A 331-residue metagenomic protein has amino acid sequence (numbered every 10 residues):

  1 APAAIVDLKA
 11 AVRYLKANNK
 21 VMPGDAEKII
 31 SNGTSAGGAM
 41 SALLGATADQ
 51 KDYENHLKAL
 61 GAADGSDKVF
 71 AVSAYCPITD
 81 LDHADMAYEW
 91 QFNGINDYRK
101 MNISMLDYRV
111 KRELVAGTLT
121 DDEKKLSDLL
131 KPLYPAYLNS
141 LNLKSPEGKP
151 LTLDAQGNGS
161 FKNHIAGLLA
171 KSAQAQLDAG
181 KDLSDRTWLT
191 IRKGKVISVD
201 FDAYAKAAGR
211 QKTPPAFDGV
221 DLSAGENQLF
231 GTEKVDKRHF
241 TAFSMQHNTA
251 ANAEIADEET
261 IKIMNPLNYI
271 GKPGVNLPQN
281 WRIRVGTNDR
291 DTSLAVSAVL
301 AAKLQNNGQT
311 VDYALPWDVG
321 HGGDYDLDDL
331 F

Functional and structural regions predicted by a protein language model:
A1-I5, D67-F70, I78-T79, V220-E233 (+2 more regions): Active-site machinery of serine-nucleophile hydrolases
A1-V6, G45-T47, V319-G320: Cap/lid segment of the alpha/beta-hydrolase catalytic domain
P2-V21, D326: Alpha/beta-hydrolase active-site loop
A17-I95, I261: Primarily recognizes the serine-hydrolase "nucleophile elbow" in alpha/beta-hydrolase and SGNH/GDSL folds
S66-F70, N276-W281: Short, proline-enriched alpha-helix->beta-strand connector loops that line the catalytic pocket of alpha/beta-hydrolase
A84-W90, D121-R192, R282-D289, V296-A301 (+1 more regions): C-terminal catalytic histidine-bearing segment of alpha/beta-hydrolase fold enzymes
K149-T260: Long, low-complexity, polar/charged, intrinsically disordered or flexibly structured peripheral segments
A256-K272: Active-site nucleophile elbow and catalytic-triad environment of alpha/beta-hydrolase enzymes
